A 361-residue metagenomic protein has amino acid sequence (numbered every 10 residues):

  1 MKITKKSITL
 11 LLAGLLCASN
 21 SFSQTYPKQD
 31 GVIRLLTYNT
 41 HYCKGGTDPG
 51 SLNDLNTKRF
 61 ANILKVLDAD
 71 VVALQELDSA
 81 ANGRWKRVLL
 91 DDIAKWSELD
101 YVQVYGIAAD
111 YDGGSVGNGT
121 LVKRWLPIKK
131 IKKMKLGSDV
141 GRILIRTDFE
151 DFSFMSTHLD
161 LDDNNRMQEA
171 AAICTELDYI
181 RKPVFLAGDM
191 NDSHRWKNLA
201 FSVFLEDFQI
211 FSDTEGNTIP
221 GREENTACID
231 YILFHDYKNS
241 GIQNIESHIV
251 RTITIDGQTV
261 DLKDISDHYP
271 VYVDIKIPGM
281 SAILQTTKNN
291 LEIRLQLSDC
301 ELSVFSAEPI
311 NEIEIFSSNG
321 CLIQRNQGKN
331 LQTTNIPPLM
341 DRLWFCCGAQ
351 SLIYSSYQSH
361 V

Functional and structural regions predicted by a protein language model:
M1-P27, C321, W344, V361: Bacterial Sec-dependent N-terminal signal peptides
K2, S21-K95, D110-D112, D267: N-terminal, active-site-proximal structural segment of metallo-dependent hydrolase catalytic domains
Q24, K132-K133, D163, T175-F185 (+1 more regions): Metal-dependent phosphoester-hydrolase catalytic domains
V32-T47, K130-K132, R146, D151-D160: Active-site-proximal beta-strand elements of phosphoester/diester hydrolases
N39-H41, L77-D78, H158-D160, M190-S193 (+1 more regions): Catalytic metal-binding/acid-base residues of hydrolase active sites
L77-S153, I245-V250: Structured beta-strand-rich core segments of catalytic domains in phosphoester-bond hydrolases
P278-E301, S306-A307, S355-V361: Residue-level detector of functionally pivotal "anchor" positions at catalytic/ligand-binding pockets or at interdomain
E301, F305-E308, C321, Q327-Q350: Short, surface-exposed loop/turn motifs with a glycine/proline- and acidic-biased composition
